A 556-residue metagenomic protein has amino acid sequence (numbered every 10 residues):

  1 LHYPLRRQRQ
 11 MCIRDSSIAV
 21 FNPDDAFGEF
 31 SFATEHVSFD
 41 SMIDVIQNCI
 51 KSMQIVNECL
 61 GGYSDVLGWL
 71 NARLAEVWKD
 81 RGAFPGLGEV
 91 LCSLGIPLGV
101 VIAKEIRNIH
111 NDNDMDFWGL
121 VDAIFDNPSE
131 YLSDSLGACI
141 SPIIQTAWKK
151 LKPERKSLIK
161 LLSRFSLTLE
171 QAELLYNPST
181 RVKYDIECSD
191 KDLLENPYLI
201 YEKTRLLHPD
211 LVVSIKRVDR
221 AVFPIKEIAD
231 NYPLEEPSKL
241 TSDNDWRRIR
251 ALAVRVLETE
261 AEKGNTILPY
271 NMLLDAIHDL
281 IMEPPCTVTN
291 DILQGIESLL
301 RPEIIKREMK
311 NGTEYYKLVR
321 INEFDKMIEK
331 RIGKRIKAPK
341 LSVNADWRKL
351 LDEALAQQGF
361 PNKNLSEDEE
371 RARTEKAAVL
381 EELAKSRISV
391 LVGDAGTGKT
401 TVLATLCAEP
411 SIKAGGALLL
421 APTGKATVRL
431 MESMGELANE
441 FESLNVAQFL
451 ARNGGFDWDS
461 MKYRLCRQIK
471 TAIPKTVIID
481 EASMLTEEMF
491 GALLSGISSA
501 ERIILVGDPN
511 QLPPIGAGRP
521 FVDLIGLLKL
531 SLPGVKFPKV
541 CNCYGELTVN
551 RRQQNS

Functional and structural regions predicted by a protein language model:
H2-R9, I13: Single conserved hydrophobic/aromatic residue that forms the stacking wall/gate of nucleotide- or nucleobase-binding
F165-L240: Long, low-complexity, charged/polar intrinsically disordered regions in eukaryotic proteins
E235-Y270, A276-D279: Positively charged, polyanion-binding regions of nucleic-acid-associated proteins
D243-W246, K263-I267, L318-N322, L341-A345 (+5 more regions): Conserved phosphate/pyrophosphate-binding and hydrolysis machinery centered on Walker-type P-loop NTPases, extending
W246-V254, Y270, D325, R348 (+2 more regions): Short, leucine-enriched amphipathic alpha-helices that occur as contiguous helical runs
D279, E283-L350: Interdomain "pre-motor" coupling segment immediately N-terminal to P-loop NTPase/helicase cores
K363-K385: N-terminal pre-P-loop "Q-motif" helix
A378-L380, S386-S556: ASCE P-loop NTPase helicase motor core
